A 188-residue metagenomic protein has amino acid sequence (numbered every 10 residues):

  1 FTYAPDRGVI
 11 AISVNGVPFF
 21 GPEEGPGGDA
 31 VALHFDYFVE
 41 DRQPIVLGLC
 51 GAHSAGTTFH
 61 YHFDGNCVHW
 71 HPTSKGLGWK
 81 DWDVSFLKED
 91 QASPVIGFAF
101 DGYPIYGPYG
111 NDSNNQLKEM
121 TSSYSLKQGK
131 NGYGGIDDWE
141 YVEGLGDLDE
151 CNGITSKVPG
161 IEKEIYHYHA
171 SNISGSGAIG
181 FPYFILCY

Functional and structural regions predicted by a protein language model:
F1-Y188: A motif-centric signal for short, conserved binding hotspots located in accessible loops or intrinsically disordered
